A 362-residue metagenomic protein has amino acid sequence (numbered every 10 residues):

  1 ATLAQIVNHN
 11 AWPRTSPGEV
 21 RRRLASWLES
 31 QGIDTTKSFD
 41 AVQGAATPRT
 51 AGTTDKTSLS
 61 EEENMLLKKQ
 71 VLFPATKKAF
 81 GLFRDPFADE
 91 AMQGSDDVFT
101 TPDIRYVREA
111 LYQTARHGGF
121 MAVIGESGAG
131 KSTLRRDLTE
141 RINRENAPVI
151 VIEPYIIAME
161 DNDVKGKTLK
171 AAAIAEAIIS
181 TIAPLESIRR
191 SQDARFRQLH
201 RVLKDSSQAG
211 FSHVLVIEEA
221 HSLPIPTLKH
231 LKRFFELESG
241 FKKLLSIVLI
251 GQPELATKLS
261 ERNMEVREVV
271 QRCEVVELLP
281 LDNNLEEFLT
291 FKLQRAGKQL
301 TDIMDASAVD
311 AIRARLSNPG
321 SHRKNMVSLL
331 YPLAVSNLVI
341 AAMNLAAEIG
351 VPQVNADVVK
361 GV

Functional and structural regions predicted by a protein language model:
A1-Q113: A short, basic N-terminal segment
W12-T57, N64-M65, Q294-V362: C-terminal alpha-helical "lid" subdomain
M65-A79, K167-H230, E238-K242, L281-L285 (+2 more regions): Mid-core helix/loop region of P-loop NTP-binding domains shared across ATPases and GTPases
L111-G118, S207: Phosphate-binding P-loop
R116-D137: Walker A/P-loop nucleotide-binding motif
R141-I150, P184-L185, S239: Post-Walker A helix-loop "phosphate-sensing" segment adjacent to the P-loop in P-loop NTPases
N143-A177: AAA+/P-loop NTPase substrate/partner-engagement loops
E160-D161, F211-H213, R233-R315: The catalytic "switch" region of P-loop NTPases
